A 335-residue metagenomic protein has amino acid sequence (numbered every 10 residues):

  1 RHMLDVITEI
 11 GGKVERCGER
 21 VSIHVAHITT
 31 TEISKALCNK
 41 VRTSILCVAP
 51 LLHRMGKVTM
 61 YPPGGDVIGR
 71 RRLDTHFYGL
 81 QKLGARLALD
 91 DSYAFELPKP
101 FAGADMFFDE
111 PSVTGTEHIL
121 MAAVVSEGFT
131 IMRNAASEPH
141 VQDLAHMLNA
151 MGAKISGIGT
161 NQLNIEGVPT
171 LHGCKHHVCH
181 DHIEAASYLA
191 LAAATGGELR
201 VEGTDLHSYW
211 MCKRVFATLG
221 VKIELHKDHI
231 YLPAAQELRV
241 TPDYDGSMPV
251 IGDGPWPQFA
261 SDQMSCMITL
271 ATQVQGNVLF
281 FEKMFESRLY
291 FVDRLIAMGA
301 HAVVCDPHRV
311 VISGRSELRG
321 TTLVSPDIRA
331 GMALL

Functional and structural regions predicted by a protein language model:
R1-L335: Short, structured segments at the rim of ligand-binding sites
